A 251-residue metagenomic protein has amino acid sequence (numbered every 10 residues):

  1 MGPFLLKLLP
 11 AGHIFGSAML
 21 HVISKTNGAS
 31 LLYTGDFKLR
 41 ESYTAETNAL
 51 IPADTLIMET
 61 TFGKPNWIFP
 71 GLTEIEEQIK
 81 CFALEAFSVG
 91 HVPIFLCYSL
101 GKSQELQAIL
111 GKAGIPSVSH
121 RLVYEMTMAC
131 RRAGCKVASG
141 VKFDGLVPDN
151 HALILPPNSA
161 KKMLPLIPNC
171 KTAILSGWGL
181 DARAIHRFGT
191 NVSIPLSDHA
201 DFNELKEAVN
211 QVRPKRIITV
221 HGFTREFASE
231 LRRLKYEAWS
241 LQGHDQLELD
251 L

Functional and structural regions predicted by a protein language model:
M1-I94, G101: His/Asp/Glu-rich metal-coordinating catalytic cores of metallo-dependent phosphodiesterases/hydrolases acting on
M1-S17, I23-K25, M128-I154: Metallo-beta-lactamase
K7, H21, L32, I94-L96 (+4 more regions): Conserved beta-strand elements of the Class I
H13, N27-A29, K102, Y124 (+4 more regions): Generic "edge-of-domain/loop-turn" microfeature
I14, G35-F37, T60-F62, L100 (+6 more regions): Active-site metal-binding loops of divalent metal-dependent hydrolases
S17, E41-Y43, P65-W67, Q104 (+3 more regions): Short helix/loop capping segments that flank catalytic or ligand/cofactor-binding pockets
L50, K64-G145, R216-L251: Binuclear metal-ion centers of metallo-dependent hydrolases, dominated by the metallo-beta-lactamase
K112, G140-L251: C-terminal regulatory/interaction regions
